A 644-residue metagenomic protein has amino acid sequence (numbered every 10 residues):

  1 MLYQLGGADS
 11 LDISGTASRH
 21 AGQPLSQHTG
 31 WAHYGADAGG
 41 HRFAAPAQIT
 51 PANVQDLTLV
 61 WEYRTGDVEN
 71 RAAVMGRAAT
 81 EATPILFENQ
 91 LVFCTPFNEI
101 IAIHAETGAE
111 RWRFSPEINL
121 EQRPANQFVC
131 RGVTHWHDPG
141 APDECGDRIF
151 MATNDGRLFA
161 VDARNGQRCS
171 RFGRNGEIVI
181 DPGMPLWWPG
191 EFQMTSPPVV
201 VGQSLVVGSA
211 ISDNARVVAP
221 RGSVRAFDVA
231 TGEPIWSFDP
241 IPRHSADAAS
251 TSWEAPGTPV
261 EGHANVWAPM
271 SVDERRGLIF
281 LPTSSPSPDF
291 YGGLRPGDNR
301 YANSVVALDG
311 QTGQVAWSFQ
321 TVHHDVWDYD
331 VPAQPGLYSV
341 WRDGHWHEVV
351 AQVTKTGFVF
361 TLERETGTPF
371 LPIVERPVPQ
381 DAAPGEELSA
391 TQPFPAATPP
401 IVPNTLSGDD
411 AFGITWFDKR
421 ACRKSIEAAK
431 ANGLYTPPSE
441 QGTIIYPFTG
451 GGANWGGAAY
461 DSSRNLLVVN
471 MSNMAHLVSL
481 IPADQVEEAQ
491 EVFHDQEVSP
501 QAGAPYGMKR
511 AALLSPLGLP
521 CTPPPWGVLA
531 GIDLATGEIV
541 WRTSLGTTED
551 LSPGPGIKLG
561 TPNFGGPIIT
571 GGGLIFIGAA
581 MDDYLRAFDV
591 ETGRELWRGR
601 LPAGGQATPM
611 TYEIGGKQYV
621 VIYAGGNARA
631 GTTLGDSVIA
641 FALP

Functional and structural regions predicted by a protein language model:
L2-Q48, A390-I414, K419, R423 (+1 more regions): N-terminal pre-domain segments of enzymes
W31-G35, G76-F97, A125-R157, G190-R216 (+10 more regions): Repeat-blade elements of multi-bladed beta-propeller folds
A38-A45, D67-A72, I101, D289-F290 (+1 more regions): Short, solvent-exposed loop/turn elements at domain surfaces
H41-I49, G156-F159, A163, A219 (+4 more regions): Short aromatic-glycine motifs in intrinsically disordered, low-complexity regions
A44-V54, L59-V92, N119, M184 (+1 more regions): Asp/Glu-centered strand-loop micro-motifs enriched in Gly/Pro and often flanked by an aromatic residue
Q55-V68, I100-P124, H137-P142, L158-P189 (+10 more regions): Extracytoplasmic/lumenal domain signature
G208, R216, W236, F280-P282 (+9 more regions): Short helix/loop capping segments that flank catalytic or ligand/cofactor-binding pockets
G442-A475, L480-P482: Segments forming glycine/polar-rich beta-alpha architectures that bind adenosine-containing cofactors
